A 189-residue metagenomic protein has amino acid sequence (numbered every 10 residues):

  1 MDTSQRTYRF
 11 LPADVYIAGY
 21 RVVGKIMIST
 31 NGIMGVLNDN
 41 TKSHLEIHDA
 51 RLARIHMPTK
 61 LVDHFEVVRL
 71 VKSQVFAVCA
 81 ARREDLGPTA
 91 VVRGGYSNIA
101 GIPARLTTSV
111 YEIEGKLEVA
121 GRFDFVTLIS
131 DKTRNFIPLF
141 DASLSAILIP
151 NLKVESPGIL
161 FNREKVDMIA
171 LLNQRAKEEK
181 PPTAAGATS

Functional and structural regions predicted by a protein language model:
M1-S189: Conserved RNA-binding domains used in RNP assembly and mRNA/RNA metabolism
